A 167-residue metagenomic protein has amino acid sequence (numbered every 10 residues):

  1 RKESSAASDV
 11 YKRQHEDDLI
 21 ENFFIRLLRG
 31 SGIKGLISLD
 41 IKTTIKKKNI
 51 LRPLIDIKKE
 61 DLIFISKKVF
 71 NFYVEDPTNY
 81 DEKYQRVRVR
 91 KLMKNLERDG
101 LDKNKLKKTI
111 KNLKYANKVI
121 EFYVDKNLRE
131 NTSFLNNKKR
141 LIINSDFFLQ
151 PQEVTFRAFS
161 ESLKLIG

Functional and structural regions predicted by a protein language model:
R1-A7, Y11: Single conserved hydrophobic/aromatic residue that forms the stacking wall/gate of nucleotide- or nucleobase-binding
K12-R13, E21-L113, I142-I143: Catalytic subdomain that performs nucleotidyl-dependent activation
T43-K46, V87, K91, D99 (+1 more regions): AMP-forming adenylation/ATP pyrophosphatase catalytic core
